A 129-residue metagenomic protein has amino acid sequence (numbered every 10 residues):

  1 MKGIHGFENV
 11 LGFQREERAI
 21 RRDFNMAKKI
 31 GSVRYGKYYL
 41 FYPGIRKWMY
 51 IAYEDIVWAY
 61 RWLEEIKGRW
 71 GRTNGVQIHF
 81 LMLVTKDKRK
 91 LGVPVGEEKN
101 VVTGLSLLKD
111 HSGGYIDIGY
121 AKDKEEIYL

Functional and structural regions predicted by a protein language model:
M1-K37: Anionic N-terminal interaction surfaces
K2-G3, W58-L129: Acidic, Ser/Thr- and proline-rich intrinsically disordered linker/docking segments of eukaryotic scaffolds
M26-A27, P43-I45, Q77: Residues that act as N-cap/strand-start positions at coil-to-secondary-structure junctions
S32-V33, M49-Y50, L81-M82: His/acidic/aromatic-lined binding-pocket segments of jelly-roll/cupin-type domains and related regulatory beta-sandwich
K37-Y50: Short aromatic-glycine motifs in intrinsically disordered, low-complexity regions
M49-E54, W58: Domain-scale macromolecular recognition modules
